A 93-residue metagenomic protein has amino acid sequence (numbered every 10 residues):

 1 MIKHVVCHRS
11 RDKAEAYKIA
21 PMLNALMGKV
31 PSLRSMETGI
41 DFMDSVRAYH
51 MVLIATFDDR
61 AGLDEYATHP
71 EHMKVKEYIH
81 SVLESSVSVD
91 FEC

Functional and structural regions predicted by a protein language model:
M1-H50, D58-T68, E84, F91-C93: Short S/T/G/P-rich N-terminal loop/turn motif that feeds into the first structured element of a domain
A67, K76-I79: Short, flexible helix/strand-to-coil boundary loops that buttress conserved ligand/catalytic motifs in alpha/beta
H72: NUDIX/MutT-family hydrolases
V75-K76, F91: Short, hydrophobic secondary-structure boundary micro-motifs
I79-S86: Short glycine/proline-enriched turn or capping motifs at secondary-structure junctions
